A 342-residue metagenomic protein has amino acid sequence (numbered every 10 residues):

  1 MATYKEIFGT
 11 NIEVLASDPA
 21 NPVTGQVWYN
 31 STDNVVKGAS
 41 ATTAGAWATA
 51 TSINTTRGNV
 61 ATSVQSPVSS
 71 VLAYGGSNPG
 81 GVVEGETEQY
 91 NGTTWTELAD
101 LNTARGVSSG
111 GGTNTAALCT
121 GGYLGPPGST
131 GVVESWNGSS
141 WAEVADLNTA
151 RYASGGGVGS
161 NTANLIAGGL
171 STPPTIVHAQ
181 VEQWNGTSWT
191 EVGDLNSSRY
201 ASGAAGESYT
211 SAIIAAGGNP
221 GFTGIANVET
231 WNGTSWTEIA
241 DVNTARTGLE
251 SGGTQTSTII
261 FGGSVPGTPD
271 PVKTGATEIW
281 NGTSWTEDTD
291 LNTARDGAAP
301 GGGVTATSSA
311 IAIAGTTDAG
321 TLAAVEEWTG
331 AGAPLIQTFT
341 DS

Functional and structural regions predicted by a protein language model:
M1-S342: Polar, enzyme-active/binding microenvironments
